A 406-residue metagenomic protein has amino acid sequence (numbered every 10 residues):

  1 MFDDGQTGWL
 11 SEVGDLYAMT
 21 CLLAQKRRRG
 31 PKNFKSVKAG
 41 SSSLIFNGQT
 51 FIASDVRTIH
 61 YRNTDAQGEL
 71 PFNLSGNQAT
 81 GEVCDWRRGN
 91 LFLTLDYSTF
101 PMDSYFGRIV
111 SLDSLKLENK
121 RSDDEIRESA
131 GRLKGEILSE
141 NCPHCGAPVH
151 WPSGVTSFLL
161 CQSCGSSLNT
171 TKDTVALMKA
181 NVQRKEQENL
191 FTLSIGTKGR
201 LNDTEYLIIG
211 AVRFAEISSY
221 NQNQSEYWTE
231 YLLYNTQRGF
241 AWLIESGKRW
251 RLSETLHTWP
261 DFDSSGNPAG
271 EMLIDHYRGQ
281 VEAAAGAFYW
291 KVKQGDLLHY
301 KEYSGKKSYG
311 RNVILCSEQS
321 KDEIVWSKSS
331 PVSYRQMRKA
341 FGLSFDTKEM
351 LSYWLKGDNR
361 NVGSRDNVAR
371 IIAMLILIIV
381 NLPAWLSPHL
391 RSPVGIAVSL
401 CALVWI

Functional and structural regions predicted by a protein language model:
M1-I406: A composition-biased, non-transmembrane "mature-region" signal
